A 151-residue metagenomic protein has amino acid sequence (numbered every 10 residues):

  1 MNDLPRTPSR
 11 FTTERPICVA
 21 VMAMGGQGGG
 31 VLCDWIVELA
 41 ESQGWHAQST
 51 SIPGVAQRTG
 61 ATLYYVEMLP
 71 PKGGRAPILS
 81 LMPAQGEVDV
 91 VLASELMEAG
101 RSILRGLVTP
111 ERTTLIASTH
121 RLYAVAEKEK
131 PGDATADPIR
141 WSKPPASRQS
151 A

Functional and structural regions predicted by a protein language model:
M1-A151: Active-site cofactor/cluster-binding pocket
